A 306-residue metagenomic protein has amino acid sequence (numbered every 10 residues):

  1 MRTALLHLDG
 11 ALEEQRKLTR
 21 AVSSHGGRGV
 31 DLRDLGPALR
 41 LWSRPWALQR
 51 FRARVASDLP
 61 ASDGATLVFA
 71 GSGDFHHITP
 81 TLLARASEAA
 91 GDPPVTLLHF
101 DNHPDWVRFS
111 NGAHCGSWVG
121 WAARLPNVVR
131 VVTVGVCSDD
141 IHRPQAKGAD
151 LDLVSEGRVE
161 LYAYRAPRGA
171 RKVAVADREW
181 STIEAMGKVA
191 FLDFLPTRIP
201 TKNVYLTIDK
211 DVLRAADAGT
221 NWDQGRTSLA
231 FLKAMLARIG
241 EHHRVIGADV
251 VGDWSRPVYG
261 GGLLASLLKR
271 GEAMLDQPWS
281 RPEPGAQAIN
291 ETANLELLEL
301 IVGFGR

Functional and structural regions predicted by a protein language model:
M1-T96, N127-V128, D139-D140, P144 (+1 more regions): Catalytic cores of soluble, metal-dependent hydrolases
L59-A61, A122, A149-R158: Short, conserved catalytic or adaptor-binding loops enriched in Gly and charged residues
T96-S110, H114-W121: Long, hydrophobic, well-ordered secondary-structure blocks that form the structural core and pocket-lining surfaces
F100, V134, V251: Conserved residues at the C-terminal ends of beta-strands
P104-N111, V134, R178-I183: Flexible, glycine/proline-enriched loop segments at strand-loop-helix junctions that form or flank small-ligand binding
F109, P144-Q145: Metal-dependent catalytic neighborhoods of phosphoester/phosphodiester hydrolases
C115, A149-D152, S266: Short, hinge-like loop/turn segments at secondary-structure boundaries
R130-V136: Boundary/activation segment at the start of structured domains
